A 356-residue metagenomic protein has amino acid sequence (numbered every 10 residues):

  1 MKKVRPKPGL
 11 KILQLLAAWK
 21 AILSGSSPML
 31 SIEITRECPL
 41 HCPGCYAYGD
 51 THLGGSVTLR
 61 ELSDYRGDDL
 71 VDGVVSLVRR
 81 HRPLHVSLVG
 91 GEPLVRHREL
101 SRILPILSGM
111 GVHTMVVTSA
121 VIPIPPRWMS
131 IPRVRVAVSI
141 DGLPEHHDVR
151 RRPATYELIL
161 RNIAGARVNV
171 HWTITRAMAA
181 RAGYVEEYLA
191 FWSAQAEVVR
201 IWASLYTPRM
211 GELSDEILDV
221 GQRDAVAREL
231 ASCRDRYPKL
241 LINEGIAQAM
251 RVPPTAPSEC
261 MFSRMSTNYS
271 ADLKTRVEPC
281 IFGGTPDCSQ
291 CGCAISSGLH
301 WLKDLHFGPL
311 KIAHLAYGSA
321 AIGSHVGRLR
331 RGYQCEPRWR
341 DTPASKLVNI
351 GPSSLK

Functional and structural regions predicted by a protein language model:
K2-R127, H314, A321: Conserved alpha-helical substructure of the radical SAM core
S26-P28, Y269-K356: Flexible mid-to-C-terminal extensions adjoining Fe-S/redox cofactors in radical SAM and related proteins
I32, R36-P39, P254, F282-T285: Processing junctions and N-termini across compartments
C38, C42-C45, C260-S263, C280 (+1 more regions): Short cysteine clusters
G49, G90, I140, L205 (+1 more regions): Residues that line or immediately flank small-molecule/substrate-binding pockets and catalytic motifs
V57-T58, M110, P132-T267, P279-G283 (+1 more regions): Radical SAM enzyme [4Fe-4S]-AdoMet core and its adjacent flexible, acidic and glycine-rich loops/tails across
T114-S119, S266-N268, T275-V277: Short, hydrophobic beta-strand segments that form beta-sheet elements in well-ordered domains
